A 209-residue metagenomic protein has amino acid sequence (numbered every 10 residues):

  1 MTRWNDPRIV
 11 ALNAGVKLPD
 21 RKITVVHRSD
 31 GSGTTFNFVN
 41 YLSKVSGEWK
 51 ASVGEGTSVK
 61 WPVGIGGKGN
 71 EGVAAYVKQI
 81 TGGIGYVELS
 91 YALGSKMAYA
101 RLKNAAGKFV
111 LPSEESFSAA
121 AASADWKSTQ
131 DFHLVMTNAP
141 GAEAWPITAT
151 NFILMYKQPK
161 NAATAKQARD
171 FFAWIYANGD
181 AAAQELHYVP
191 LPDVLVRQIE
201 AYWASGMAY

Functional and structural regions predicted by a protein language model:
M1-Y209: Flexible loop/hinge segments at secondary-structure junctions
